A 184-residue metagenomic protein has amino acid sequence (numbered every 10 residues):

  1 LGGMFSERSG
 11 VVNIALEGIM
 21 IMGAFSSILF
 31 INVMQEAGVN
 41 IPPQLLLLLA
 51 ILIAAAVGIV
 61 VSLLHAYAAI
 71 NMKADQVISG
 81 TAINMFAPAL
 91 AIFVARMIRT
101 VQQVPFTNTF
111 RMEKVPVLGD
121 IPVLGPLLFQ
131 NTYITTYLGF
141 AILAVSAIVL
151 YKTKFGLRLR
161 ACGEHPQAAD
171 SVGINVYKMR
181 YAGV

Functional and structural regions predicted by a protein language model:
M4-F5, L29, V33, V60-L63 (+3 more regions): Membrane-interface helix caps of multi-pass small-molecule transporters
M4-G23, I70-I83, R158: Short, non-helical or kinked segments that cap or interrupt transmembrane helices
G18, M22, L48-A56, I78 (+2 more regions): Hydrophobic alpha-helical transmembrane segments
I21-F25, G58, N84-P88, L143 (+1 more regions): Residue-level recognition of pore/gate-forming positions within transmembrane alpha-helices of multi-pass
N40-P88: Alpha-helical transmembrane segments within multi-pass membrane transporters and channels
A87-K152, A182: Transmembrane helix-bundle core of multi-pass membrane transporters and related energy-transducing complexes
V176-V184: Start (N-cap) of specific transmembrane helices in multi-pass transporter permeases
